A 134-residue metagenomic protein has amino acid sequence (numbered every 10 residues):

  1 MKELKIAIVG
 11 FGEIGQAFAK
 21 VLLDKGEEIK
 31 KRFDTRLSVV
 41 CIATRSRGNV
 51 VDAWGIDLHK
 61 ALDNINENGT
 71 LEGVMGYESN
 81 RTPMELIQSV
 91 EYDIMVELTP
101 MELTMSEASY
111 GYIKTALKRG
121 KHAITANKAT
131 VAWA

Functional and structural regions predicted by a protein language model:
M1-R119: N-terminal glycine-/serine-/threonine-rich beta1-alpha1-beta2 phosphate-ribose binding loop of Rossmann-like
Y110-A134: Beta-strand-loop-alpha-helix segment that lines the small-molecule cofactor/substrate pocket of alpha/beta enzymes
